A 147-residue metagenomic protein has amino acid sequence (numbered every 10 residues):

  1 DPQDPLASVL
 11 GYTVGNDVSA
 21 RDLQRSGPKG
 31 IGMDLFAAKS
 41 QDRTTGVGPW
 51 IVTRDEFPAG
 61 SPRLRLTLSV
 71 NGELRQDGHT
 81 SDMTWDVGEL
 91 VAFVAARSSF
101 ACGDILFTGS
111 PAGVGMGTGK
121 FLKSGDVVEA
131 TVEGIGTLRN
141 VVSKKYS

Functional and structural regions predicted by a protein language model:
D1-L23: Loop-centered beta-sheet repeat module
R21-S147: Catalytic-pocket segment enriched in acidic/His residues
